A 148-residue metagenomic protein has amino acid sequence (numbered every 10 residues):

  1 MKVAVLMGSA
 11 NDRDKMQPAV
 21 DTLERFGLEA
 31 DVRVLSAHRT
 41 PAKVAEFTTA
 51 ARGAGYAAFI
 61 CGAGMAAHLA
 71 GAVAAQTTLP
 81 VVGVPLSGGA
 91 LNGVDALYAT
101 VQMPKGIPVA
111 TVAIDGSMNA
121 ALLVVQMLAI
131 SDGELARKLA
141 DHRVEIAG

Functional and structural regions predicted by a protein language model:
M1-R39: Glycine-rich phosphate/diphosphate-binding loop of Rossmann-like nucleotide-binding domains
K2, L28-D31, A54, T78-L79 (+1 more regions): Glycine/charged-rich beta-loop-alpha catalytic/anionic-binding loops adjacent to active sites
M7-D14, P18, N92-G148: C-terminal binding/interaction regions
A10, L35-A37, G64-M65, L86-G89 (+1 more regions): Short, ordered loop/turn segments at secondary-structure junctions
A19-R25, T49, Q76-T78, Q126-L128: Short, solvent-exposed amphipathic alpha-helical segments in soluble enzyme and RNA/protein-processing domains
V32-G53: N-terminal beta-loop-helix "entrance" segment that forms/cooperates in small-molecule cofactor or anionic ligand
F47-P85: Glycine-rich phosphate-binding loop
L69, A74-P108: Long, charge-patterned amphipathic alpha-helical coiled-coil/hairpin "stalk" segments used as oligomerization
